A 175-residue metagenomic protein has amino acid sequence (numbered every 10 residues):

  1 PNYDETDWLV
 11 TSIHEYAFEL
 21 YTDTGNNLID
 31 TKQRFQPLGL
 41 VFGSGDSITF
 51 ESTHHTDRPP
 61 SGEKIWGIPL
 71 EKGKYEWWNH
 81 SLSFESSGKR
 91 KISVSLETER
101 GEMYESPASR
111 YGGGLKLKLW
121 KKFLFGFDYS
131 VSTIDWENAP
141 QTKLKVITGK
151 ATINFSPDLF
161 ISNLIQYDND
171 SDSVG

Functional and structural regions predicted by a protein language model:
P1-G175: Exposed, low-structure sequence patches enriched in small/polar residues
